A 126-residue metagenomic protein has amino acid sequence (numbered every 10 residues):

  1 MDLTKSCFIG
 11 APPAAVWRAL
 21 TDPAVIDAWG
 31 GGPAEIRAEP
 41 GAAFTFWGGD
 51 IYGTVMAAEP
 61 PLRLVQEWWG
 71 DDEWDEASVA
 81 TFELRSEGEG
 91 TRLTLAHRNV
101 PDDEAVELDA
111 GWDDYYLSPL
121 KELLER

Functional and structural regions predicted by a protein language model:
M1-E35: Hydrophobic ligand-binding cavity/cleft-lining segments
T4, G32, A43, A96 (+1 more regions): Conserved short-loop catalytic and cofactor-binding motifs
A11, D75, V79, D103 (+1 more regions): Residues at secondary-structure transition points
W17, W29, W68-W69, W112: Signature tryptophan residues that serve as conserved aromatic anchors
D27, E35-A38, F44-V100: Hydrophobic-ligand binding "helix-grip"
N99-R126: A conserved amphipathic terminal alpha-helix motif
